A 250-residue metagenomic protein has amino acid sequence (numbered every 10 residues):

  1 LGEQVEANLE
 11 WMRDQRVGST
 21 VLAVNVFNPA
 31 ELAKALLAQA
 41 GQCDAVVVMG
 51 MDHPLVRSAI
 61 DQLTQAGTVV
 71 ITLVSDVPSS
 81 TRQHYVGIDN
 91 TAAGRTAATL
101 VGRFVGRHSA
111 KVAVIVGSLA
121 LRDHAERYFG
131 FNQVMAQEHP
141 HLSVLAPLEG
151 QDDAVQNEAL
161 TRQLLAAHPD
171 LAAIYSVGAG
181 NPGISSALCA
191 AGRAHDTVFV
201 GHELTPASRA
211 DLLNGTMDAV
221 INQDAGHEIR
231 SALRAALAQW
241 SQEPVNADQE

Functional and structural regions predicted by a protein language model:
L1-K34: Amphipathic helical "hinge" segments at domain boundaries
V21-E31, G87-T96, V114-Q133, V144-A159 (+3 more regions): Hinge/beta->alpha junction and helix N-cap segments in small-molecule ligand-binding domains
L37, G106-S109, V134-E138, H195 (+3 more regions): Non-catalytic structural scaffold of enzyme domains
Q39-C43, F104-H108, L164-D170: Glycine-rich phosphate-binding loop signature in dinucleotide/nucleotide-binding domains
A45, M49-T64, F131, L148-A207: Hydrophobic alpha-helical
P54-A92, T205-L213: Flexible loop/hinge segments that line or gate small-molecule binding clefts
A98-E138, V245-E250: An alpha-beta-alpha
L119, M135, D224-E250: Hinge/cleft segment of the Venus flytrap/periplasmic-binding protein
